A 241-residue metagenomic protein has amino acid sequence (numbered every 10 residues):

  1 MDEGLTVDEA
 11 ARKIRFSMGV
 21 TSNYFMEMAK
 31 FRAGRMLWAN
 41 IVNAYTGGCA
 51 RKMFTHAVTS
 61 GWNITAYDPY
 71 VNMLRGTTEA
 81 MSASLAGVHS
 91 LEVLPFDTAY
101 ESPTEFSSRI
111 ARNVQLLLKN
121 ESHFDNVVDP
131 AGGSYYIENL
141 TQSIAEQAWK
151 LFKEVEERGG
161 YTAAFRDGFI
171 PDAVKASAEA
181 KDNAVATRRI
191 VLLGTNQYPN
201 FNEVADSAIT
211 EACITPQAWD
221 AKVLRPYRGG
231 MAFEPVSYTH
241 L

Functional and structural regions predicted by a protein language model:
M1-R12, M36-K52, M81-H89, E105-S108 (+2 more regions): Secondary-structure transition/capping motifs at alpha-helix termini and the adjoining loop/turn into the next element
D2-N63, Y67-V71: Gly/Pro-rich turn-and-neighbor structural signature
L5-A11, G132-P226: Catalytic or ion-coupling anion/metal-binding cores of large enzyme and transporter domains
S17-T21, H56-S60, G76, V93-F96 (+4 more regions): Generic beta-strand/beta-sheet core signal
T21-A33, S60-M73, E101-A111, Y136-L151 (+1 more regions): Short glycine/threonine-rich loop-to-helix capping motif typified by GTGT followed within a few residues by an Asp-Pro
Y70-L85: Catalytic-core region of carbohydrate-active enzymes that cleave or remodel glycosidic bonds
L85-G132, E138-I144, A148: Mobile "lid/hinge" segments at catalytic clefts and subdomain interfaces of large enzymes
T239-H240: Conserved small/polar residues in nucleotide/adenosyl-binding loops
